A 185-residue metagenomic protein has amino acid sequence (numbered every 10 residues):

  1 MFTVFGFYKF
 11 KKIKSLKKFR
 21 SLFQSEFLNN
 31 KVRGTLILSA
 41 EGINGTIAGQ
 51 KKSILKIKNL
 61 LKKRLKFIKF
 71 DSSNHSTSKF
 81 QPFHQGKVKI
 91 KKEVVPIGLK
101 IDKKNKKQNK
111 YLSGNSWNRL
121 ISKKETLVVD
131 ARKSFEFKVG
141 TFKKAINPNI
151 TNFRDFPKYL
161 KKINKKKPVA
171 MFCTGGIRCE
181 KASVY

Functional and structural regions predicted by a protein language model:
M1-Y185: Cytosolic catalytic domains that perform sulfur/thiol-centered chemistry
